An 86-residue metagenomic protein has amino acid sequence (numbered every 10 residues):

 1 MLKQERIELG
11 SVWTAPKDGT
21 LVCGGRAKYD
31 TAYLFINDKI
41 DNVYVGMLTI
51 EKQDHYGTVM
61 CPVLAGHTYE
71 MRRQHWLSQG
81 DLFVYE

Functional and structural regions predicted by a protein language model:
M1-D38: Beta-rich globular "head" domains
M1-G10, H75-E86: C-terminal interaction-tip segments
T14, H55-P62: Exposed aromatic-hydrophobic patches
G24-D30, I50-K52, R72-W76: Short, flexible beta-strand-to-coil junctions
L34, G46, H67, F83: Extracellular glycan-interacting surfaces
D38-N42, H75: Solvent-exposed strand-loop boundary residues in beta-sheet-rich modules
N42-K52: Solvent-exposed serine/threonine-rich low-complexity stretches and specific carbohydrate-binding patches
P62-H75: Noncatalytic modules at the cell exterior or secretory-pathway interfaces, chiefly beta-strand-rich lectin/adhesion
